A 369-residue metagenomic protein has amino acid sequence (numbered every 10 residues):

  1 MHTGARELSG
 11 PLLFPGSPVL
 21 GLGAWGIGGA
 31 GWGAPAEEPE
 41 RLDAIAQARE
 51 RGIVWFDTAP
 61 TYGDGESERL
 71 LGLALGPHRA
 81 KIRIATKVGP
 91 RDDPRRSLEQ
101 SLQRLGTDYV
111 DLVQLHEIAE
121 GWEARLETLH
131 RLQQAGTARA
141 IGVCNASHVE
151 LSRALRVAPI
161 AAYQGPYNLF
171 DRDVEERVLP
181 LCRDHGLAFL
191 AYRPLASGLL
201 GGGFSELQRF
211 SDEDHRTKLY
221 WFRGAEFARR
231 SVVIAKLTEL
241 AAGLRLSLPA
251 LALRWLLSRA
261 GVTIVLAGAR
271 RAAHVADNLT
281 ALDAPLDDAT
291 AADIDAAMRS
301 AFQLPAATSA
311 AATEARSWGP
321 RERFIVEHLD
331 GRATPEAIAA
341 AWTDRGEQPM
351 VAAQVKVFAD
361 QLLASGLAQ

Functional and structural regions predicted by a protein language model:
M1-I82: N-terminal binding-site loop/beta-alpha segment at the start of enzyme catalytic domains that lines or forms
H2, I118-M298: Beta/alpha (TIM)-barrel catalytic core signal, keyed to glycine-rich beta->alpha loops juxtaposed to Asp/Glu that bind
L12-G16, G72-A80, E99-D108, Q133 (+1 more regions): Acidic (Asp/Glu)-rich catalytic clusters
P35-A48, D92-G106, S147-R153: Short, acidic/polar
K81-D92, L112-H116, N145: A short, structured active-site edge motif that brings together acidic residues
L102-G121: Active-site groove signature of glycoside hydrolases
A292, A306-T313: Long, low-complexity, charged/polar intrinsically disordered regions in eukaryotic proteins
E314-Q369: Long, charge-rich, low-complexity alpha-helical segments
